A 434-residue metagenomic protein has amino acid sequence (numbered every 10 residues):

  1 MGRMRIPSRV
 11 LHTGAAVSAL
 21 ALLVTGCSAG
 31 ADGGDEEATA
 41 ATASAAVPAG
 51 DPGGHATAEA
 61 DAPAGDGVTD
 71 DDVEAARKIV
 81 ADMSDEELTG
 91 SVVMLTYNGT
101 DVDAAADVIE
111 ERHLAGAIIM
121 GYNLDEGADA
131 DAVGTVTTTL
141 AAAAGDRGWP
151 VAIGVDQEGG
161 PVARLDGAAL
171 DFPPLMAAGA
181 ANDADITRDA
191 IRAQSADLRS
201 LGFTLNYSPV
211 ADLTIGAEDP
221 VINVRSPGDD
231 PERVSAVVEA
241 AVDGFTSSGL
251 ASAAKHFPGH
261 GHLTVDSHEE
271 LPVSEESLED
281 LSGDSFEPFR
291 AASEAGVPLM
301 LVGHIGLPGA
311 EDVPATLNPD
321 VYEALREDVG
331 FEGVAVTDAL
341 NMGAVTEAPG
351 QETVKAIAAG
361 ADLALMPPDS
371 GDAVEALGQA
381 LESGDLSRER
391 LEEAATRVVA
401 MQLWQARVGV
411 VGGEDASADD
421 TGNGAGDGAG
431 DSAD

Functional and structural regions predicted by a protein language model:
M1-A31, A41-T42: Secretory targeting and sorting signals
G26-A81, R407-D434: N-terminal low-complexity, Pro/Thr-rich disordered segments that flank secretion/membrane-targeting signals
G65-A132: DNA-contacting surface of Y-family translesion DNA polymerases
S84, A104, G127-A141, G145 (+2 more regions): Second-shell residues forming the walls of enzyme active-site clefts
G90-Y97, A115-I119, V151-Q157, L205-P209 (+5 more regions): Hydrophobic faces of well-ordered beta-strands that scaffold small-molecule active sites in alpha/beta enzyme cores
N98-E111, I186-D197, G283-F289, A348-K355: Short, acidic/polar
A141-L170, T187-D212, V234-P258: Glycine-rich, aromatic-flanked loop segments that form ligand/cofactor-binding clefts across common enzyme folds
S383-V411: Mid-to-C-terminal alpha-helical segments outside catalytic/metal-binding sites
